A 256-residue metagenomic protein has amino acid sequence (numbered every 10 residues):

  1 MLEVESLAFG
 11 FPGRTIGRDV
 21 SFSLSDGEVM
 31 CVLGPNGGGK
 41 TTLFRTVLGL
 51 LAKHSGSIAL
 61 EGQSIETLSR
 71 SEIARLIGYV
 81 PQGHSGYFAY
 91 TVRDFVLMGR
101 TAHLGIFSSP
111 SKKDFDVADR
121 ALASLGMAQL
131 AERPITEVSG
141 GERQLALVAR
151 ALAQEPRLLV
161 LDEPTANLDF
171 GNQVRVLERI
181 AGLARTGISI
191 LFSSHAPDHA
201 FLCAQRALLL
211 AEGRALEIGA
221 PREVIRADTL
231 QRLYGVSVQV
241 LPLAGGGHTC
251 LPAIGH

Functional and structural regions predicted by a protein language model:
L2, G17-D19: Conserved structural motif at the start of ABC-family nucleotide-binding domains
L33-P35: The feature captures the beta-strand-to-loop junction immediately N-terminal to the Walker
L48: Helix-to-loop junction immediately C-terminal to a conserved catalytic motif
G56-S64, I73: Conserved ABC transporter NBD signature motif
P134-V138, E142: Conserved ABC ATPase signature
E155: Conserved catalytic motifs of ABC-family nucleotide-binding domains
L159-E163: Catalytic Walker B motif of ABC-type/P-loop ATPase nucleotide-binding domains
